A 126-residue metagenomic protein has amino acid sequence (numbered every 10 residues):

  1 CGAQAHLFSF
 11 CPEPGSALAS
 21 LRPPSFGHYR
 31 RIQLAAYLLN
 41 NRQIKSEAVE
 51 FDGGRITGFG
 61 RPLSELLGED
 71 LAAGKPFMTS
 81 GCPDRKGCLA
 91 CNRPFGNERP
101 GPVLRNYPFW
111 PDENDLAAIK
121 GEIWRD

Functional and structural regions predicted by a protein language model:
C1-D126: Auxiliary Fe-S-binding modules of radical SAM enzymes
